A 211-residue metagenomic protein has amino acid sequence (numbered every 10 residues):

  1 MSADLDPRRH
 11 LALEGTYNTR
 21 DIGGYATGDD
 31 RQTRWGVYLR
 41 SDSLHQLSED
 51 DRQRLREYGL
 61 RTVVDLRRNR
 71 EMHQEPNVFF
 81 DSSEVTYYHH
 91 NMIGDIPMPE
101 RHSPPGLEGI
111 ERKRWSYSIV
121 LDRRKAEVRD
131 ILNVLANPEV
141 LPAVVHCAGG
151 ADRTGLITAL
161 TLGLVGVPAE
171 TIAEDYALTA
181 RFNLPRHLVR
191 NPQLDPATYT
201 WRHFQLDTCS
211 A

Functional and structural regions predicted by a protein language model:
M1-V144, L156-A211: Cys-dependent protein tyrosine phosphatase-like superfamily
G149, R153-T154: Ser/Thr-glycine-rich phosphate-binding loops at phosphate-binding pockets of nucleotides, nucleotide cofactors
